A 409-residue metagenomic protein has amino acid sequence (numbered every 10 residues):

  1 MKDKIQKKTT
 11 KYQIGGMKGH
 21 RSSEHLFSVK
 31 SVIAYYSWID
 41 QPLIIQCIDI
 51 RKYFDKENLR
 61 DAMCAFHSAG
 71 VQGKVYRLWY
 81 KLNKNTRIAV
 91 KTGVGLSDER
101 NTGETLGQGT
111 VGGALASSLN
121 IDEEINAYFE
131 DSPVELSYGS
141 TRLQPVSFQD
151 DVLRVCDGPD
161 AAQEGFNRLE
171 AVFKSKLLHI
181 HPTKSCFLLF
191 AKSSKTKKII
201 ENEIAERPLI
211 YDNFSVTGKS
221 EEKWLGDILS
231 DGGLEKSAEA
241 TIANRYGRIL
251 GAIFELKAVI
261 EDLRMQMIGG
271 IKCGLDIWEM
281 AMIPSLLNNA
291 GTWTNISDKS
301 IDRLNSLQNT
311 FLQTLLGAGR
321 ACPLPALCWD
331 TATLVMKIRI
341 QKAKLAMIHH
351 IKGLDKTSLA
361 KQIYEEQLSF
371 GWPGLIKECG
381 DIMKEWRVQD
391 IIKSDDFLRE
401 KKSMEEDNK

Functional and structural regions predicted by a protein language model:
M1, E24-S37, A161-L177, L250-A252: Inter-domain linker/hinge segments that demarcate the starts of reverse transcriptase and RNase H-type modules
M1-L119, E123-E124: Conserved pre-catalytic core of RNA-dependent polymerases
M1-Q46, D55-R60, T183, N288-N295 (+1 more regions): Charged boundary/loop elements
K11-Y12, E130-L143, E261-I268: Short helix/loop segment immediately N-terminal to the Walker
Q13-I14, L43-Y53, W79, T105-G113 (+6 more regions): Catalytic palm active-site di-aspartate
I14-S23, Y36-W38, R51-D55, T105-L115 (+5 more regions): Conserved, non-catalytic sequence blocks in retroelement Pol enzymes and Pol-derived host proteins
K18, F148-D150, H179-C186, F190-K192 (+1 more regions): Non-catalytic, peripheral interaction segments enriched in hydrophobic/basic residues
L82, V94, I180-S220: Short, conserved micro-motifs composed of acidic
